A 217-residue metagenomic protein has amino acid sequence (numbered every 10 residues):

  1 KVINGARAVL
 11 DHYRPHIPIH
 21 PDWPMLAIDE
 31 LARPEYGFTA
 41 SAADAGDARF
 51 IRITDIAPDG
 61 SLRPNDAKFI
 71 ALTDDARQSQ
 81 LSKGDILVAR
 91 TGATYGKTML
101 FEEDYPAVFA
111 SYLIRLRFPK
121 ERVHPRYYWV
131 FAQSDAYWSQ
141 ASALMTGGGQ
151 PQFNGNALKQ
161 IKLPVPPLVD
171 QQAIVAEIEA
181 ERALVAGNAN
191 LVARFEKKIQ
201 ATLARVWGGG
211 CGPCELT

Functional and structural regions predicted by a protein language model:
K1-F38, Q160-T217: Non-catalytic DNA-recognition/assembly elements of restriction-modification systems
D29-S41, T54-K83: Sequence-specific dsDNA recognition surfaces
A40-A48, A143-M145: Short coil/turn segments at secondary-structure boundaries
D47-R49, D66, A110-Y112: A generic structural signal for short beta-strands and their flanking turns/coil linkers
R52, A76-Q133: A short beta-sheet element
P106-I114, V123-R126, T146-V169: A short glycine-rich beta-alpha junction/loop motif
Y137-Q140: Periplasmic-binding protein-like
